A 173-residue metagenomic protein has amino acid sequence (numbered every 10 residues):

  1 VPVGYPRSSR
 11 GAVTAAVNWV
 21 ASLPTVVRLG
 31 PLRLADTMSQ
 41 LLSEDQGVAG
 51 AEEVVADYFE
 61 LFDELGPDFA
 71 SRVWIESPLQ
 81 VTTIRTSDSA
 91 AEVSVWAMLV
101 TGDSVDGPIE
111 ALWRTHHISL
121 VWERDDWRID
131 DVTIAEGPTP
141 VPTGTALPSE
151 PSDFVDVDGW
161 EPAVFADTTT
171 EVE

Functional and structural regions predicted by a protein language model:
V1-L65: Core segments of small alpha/beta cavity-forming domains
L23-V27, T82, S104-V105: Short helix-to-loop capping/linker segments positioned immediately adjacent to catalytic or ligand/cofactor-binding
D63-D103: Surface-exposed, charged secondary-structure patches
P78-L79, E110-H116: Short, surface-exposed coil-to-beta transition loops
V93-V95, R114-I118: Hydrophobic residues positioned within well-ordered beta-strands of beta-sheet architectures
M98-G102, D126-W127, I134-G137: Short Gly/Pro-enriched loop/turn and capping motifs at secondary-structure junctions
G107, A111, I129-E173: Low-complexity, intrinsically disordered terminal/linker segments enriched in charged and Gly/Pro repeats
I118-D126: Short beta-strand segments and strand-loop junctions that repeat across beta-rich extracellular domains
